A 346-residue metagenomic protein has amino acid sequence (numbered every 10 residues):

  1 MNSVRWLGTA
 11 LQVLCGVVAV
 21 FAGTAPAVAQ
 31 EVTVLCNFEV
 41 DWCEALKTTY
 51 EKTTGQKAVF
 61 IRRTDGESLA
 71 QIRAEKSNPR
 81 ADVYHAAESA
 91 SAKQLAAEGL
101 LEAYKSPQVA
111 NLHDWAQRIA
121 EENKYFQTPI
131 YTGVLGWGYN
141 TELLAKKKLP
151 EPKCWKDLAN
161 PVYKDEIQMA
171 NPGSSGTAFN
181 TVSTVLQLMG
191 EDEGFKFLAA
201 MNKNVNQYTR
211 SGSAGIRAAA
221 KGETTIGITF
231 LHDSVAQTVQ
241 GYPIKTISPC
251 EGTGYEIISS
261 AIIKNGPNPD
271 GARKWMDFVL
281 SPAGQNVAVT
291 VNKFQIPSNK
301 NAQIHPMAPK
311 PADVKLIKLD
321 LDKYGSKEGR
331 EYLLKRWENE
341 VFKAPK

Functional and structural regions predicted by a protein language model:
Q30-Q94: Early extracytoplasmic/lumenal segment of secretory-pathway proteins
D41-E44, R80-E223: Extracytoplasmic ligand-binding site segments that recognize negatively charged/polar headgroups
A90-Q94, A220, T225-P243, K293: A ligand-binding cleft/hinge motif common to bilobed small-molecule-binding domains
E102-A110, Q127-T128, K156, Y242-G254 (+2 more regions): Short beta-strand->loop
G133, F197-N202, Y208-T209, Q240-K264 (+1 more regions): Periplasmic-binding protein-like
G138-L143, S183, E256-G271, V287-T290: A bilobed periplasmic-binding-protein/Venus flytrap-type ligand-binding module shared by bacterial periplasmic
V162-A170, V279-K300: Periplasmic-binding protein-like
N286-K346: C-terminal capping/gating helix-and-loop segments adjacent to ligand/active sites or protein-protein/ligand interfaces
